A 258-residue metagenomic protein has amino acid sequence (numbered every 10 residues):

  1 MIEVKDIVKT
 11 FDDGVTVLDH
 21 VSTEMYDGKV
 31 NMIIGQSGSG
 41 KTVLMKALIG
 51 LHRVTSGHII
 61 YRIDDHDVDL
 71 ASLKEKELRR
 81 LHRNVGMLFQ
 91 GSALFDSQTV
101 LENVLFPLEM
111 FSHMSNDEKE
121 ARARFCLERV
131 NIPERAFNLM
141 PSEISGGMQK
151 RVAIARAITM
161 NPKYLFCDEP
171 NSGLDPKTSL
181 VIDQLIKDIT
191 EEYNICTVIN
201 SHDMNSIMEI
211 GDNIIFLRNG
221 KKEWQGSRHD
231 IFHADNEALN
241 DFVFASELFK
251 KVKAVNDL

Functional and structural regions predicted by a protein language model:
I49: Helix-to-loop junction immediately C-terminal to a conserved catalytic motif
H58-R80: ABC ATPase NBD Q-loop/coupling interface
V68, D117-R135: Conserved ABC ATPase "signature" region
M140-I144, M148: Conserved ABC ATPase signature
N161: Conserved catalytic motifs of ABC-family nucleotide-binding domains
L165-D168: Catalytic Walker B motif of ABC-type/P-loop ATPase nucleotide-binding domains
